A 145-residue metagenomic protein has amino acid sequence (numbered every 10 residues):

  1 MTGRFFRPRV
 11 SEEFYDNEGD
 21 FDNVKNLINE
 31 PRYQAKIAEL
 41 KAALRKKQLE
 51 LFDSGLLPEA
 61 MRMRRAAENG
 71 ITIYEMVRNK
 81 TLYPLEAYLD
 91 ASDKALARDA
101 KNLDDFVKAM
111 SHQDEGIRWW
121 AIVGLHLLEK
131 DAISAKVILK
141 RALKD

Functional and structural regions predicted by a protein language model:
M1-N29, A35-K36, R64-A67: C-terminal, low-complexity/hydrophilic appendages and adjacent surface loops of extracellular/periplasmic anionic
L40-L44, Q48: Short amphipathic alpha-helical coiled-coil/interface segments
L51-A67: Short, solvent-exposed turn/loop segments enriched in Gly/Ser/Thr/Pro and often Arg
M63-K80: Charged, amphipathic alpha-helical linkers/stalks
Y88-S92, A121-G124: Conserved hydrophobic register position within alpha-solenoid helical repeats
A95, L128-D131: Residue-level signature of the C-terminal ends
D99-S111, D131-K144: Amphipathic alpha-helical scaffolding segments comprising HEAT/armadillo-like alpha-solenoid repeats
